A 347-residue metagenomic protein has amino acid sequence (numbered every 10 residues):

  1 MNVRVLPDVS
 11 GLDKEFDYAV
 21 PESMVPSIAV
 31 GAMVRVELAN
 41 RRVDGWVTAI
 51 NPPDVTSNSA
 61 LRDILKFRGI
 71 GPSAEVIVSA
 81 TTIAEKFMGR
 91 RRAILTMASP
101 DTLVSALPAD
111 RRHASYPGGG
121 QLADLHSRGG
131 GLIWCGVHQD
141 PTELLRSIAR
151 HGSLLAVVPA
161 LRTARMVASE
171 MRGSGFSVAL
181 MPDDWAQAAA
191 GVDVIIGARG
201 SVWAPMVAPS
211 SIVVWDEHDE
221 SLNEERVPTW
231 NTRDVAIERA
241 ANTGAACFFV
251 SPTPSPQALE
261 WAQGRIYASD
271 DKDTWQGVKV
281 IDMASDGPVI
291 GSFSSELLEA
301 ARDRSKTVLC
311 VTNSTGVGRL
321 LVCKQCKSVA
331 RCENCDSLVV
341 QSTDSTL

Functional and structural regions predicted by a protein language model:
M1-G291, E299-G316, C326: Accessory, non-ATPase domains that flank or precede helicase/AAA+ motor cores in DNA-metabolism machines
N313-L347: Conserved helicase/translocase motor-coupling segment
